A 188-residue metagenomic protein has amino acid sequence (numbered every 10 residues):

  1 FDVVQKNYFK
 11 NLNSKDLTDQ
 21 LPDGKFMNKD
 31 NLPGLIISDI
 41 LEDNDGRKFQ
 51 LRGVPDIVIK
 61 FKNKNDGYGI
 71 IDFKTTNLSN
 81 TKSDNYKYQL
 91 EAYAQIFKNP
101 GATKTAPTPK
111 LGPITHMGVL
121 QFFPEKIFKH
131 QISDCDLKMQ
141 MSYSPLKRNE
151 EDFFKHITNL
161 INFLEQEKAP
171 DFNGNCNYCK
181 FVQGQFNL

Functional and structural regions predicted by a protein language model:
F1-K64: Metal-dependent nuclease catalytic cores that hydrolyze phosphodiester bonds in DNA/RNA, characterized by
L12-L17, F97, G101, L164: Hydrophobic, Leu/Ile/Phe/Ala-enriched alpha-helical segments that form helix-helix packing faces
K48-R52, N65-Y68, D134-M141: Short, mixed charged/polar active-site loops that provide acid/base catalysis or chelate metal/phosphate cofactors
L51-F61, N65-S79, Y93: Conserved catalytic cores of phosphodiester-cleaving nucleases, focusing on short active-site segments
S79-K87: Active-site metal-coordination segments of metallo-dependent hydrolases
K87-K98: An active-site-proximal "capping" alpha-helix that borders the catalytic cofactor pocket
P100-L188: Metal-dependent nuclease catalytic regions and adjoining charged, substrate-binding loops involved in nucleic-acid end
